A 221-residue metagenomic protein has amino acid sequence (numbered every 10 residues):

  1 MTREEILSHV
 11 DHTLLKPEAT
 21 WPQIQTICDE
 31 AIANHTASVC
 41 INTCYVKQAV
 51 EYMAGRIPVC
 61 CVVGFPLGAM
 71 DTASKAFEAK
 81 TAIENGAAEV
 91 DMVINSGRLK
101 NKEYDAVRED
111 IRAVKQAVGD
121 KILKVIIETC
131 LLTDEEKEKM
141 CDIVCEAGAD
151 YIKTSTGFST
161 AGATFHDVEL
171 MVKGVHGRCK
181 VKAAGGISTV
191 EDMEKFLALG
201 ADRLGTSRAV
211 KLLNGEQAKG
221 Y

Functional and structural regions predicted by a protein language model:
M1-N34, C44-V181, T189-N214, G220-Y221: Alpha/beta enzyme core
I41, A184: Small/polar loops that bind or transfer phosphate-bearing groups
